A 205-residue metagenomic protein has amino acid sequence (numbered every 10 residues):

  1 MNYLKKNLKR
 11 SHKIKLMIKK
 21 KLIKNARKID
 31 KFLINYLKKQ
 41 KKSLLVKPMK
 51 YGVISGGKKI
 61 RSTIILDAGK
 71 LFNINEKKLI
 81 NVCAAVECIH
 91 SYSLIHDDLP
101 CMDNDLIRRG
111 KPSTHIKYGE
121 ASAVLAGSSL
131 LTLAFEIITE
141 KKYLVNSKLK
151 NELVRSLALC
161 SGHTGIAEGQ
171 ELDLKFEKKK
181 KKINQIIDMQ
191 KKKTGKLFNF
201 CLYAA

Functional and structural regions predicted by a protein language model:
K5-N7: Polybasic, lysine-rich low-complexity intrinsically disordered segments
S11-Y36: N-terminal amphipathic/basic leader segments beginning at the initiator methionine
N25-R27, I34-A205: Mg2+-dependent prenyl diphosphate-binding active-site environment of isoprenoid biosynthetic enzymes
